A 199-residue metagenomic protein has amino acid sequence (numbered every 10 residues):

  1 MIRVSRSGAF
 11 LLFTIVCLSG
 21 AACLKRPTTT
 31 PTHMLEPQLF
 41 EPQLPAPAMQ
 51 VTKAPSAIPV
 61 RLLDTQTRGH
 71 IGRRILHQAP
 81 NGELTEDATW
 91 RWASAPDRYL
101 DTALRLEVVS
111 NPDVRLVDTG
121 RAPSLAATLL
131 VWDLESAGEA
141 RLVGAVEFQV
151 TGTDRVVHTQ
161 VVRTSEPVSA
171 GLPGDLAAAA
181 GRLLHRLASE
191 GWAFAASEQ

Functional and structural regions predicted by a protein language model:
M1-C23: Sec-dependent bacterial lipoprotein signal peptides
C23-A93, S197-Q199: A structural "domain/chain start" motif
L24-L39, L106, S110-R155, A170: Surface-exposed short loop/turn segments
S56-I58, I71-R73, P80, A88 (+3 more regions): Envelope-exposed proteins and targeting segments
L76, N81-W90, T153-A193: Short secondary-structure boundary motifs at beta->alpha junctions and helix caps
R105, V109-D113, S189-A196: Sec-exported extracytoplasmic/periplasmic mature domains
